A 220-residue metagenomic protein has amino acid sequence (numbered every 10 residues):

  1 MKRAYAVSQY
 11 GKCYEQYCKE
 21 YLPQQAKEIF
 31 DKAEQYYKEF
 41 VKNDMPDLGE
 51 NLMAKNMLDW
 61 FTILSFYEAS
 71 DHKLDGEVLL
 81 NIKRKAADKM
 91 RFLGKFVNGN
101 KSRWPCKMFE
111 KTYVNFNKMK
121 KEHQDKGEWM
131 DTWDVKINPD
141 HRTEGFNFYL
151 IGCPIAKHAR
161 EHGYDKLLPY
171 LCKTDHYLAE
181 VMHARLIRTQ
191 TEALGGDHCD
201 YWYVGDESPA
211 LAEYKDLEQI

Functional and structural regions predicted by a protein language model:
M1-K73: N-terminal, charged low-complexity regulatory/assembly segments
A6-Y14, T189-A193, H198, V204-I220: Activation/maturation switch segments at domain boundaries
C18, F66, S70, H123-Q124 (+2 more regions): Hydrophobic, Leu/Ile/Phe/Ala-enriched alpha-helical segments that form helix-helix packing faces
E50-L52, A159-H162, L211, D216-E218: A short, structure-level motif marking secondary-structure boundaries and short turns
L58-E161: Amphipathic interaction/junction segments at domain boundaries or subunit interfaces
F61, S65, T174, G196: Short, well-structured alpha-helical interface segments that form or flank functional binding sites
K73-G76, H141-R142, L178-R185, D206-A212 (+1 more regions): Secondary-structure boundary elements
D134-L194: Short, hydrophobic/π-rich interface segment
